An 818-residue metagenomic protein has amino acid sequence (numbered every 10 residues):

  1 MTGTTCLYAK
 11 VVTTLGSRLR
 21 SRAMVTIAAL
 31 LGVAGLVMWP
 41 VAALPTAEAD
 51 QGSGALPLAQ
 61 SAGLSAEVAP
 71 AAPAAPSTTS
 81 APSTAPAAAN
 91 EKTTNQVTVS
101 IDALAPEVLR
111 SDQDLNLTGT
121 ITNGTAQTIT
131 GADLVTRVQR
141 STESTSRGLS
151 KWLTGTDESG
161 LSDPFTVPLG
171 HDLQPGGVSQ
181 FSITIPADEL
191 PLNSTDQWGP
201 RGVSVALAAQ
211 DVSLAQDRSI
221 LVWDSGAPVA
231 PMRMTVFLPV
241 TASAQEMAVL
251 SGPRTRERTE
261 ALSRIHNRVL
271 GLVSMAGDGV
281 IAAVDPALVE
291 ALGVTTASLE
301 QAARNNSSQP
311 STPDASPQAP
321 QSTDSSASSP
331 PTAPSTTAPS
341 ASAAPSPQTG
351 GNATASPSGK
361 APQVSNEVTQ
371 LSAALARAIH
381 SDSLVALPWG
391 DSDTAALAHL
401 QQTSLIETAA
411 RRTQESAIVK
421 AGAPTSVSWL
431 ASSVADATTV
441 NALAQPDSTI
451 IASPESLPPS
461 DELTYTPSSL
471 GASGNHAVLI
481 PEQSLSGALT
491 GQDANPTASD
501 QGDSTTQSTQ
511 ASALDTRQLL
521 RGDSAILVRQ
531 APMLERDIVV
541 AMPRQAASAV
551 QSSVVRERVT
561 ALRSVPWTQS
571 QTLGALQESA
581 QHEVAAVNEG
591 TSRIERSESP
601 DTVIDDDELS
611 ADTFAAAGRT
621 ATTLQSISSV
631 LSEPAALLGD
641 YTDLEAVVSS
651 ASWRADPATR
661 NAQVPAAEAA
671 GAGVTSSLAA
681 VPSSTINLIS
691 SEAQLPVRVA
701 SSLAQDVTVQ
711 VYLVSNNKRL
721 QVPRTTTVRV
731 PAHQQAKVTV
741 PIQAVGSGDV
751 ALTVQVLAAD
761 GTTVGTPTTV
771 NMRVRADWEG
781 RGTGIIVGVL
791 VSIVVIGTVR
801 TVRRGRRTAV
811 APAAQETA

Functional and structural regions predicted by a protein language model:
M1-Q51, V787-R803: Secretory targeting and sorting signals
L36-A74, T84, Q127, S428 (+3 more regions): C-terminal region of N-terminal signal peptides and the immediate post-cleavage residues of exported proteins
P70, T84-V99, A667-S677: Proline/serine/threonine-rich low-complexity linkers at boundaries of modular beta-sandwich domains
E143-G170, N716-T726, A732-Q734, V764: Short beta-strand and strand-turn-strand segments in soluble, beta-rich domains
E189-P228, Q663-A666, G746-R806: Terminal connector regions
S213-A376: Active-site beta->alpha N-cap acidic-glycine motif
E260, G271-S274, V280, R412-A423 (+3 more regions): Catalytic grooves of carbohydrate-active enzymes
T622-G780: Membrane-proximal extracellular "stem/stalk" segments of glycoproteins immediately N-terminal to a transmembrane helix
